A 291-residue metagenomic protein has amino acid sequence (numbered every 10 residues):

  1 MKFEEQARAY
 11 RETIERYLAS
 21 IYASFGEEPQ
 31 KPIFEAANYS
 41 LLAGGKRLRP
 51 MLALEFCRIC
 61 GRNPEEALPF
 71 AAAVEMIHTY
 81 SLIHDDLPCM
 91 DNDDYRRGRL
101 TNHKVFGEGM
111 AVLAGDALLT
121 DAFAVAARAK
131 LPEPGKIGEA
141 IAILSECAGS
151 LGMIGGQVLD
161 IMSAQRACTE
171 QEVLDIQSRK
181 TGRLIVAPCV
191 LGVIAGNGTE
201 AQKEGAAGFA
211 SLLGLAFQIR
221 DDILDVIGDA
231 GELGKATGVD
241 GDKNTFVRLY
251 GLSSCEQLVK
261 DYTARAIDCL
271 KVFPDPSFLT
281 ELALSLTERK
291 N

Functional and structural regions predicted by a protein language model:
M1-N291: All-alpha prenyltransferase/terpene-synthase fold signal
